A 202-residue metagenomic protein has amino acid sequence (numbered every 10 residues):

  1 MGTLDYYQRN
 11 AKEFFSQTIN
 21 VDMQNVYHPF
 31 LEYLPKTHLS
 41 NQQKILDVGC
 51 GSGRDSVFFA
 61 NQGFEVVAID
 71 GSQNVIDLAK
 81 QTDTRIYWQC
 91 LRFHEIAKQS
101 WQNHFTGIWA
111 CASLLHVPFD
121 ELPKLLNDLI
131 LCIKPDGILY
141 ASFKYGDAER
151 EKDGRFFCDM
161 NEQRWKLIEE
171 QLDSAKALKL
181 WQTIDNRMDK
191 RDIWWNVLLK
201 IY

Functional and structural regions predicted by a protein language model:
M1-N41, I45-S100, V117-K124, D128 (+1 more regions): Class I (Rossmann-like) S-adenosyl-L-methionine-dependent methyltransferase catalytic domain, capturing the SAM-binding
K98-I108: A short acidic, Gly/Pro-enriched loop at the edge of an enzyme's catalytic core that lines a small-molecule cofactor
T106-E121: A short SAM/SAH-binding and catalytic strip from SAM-dependent methyltransferases
